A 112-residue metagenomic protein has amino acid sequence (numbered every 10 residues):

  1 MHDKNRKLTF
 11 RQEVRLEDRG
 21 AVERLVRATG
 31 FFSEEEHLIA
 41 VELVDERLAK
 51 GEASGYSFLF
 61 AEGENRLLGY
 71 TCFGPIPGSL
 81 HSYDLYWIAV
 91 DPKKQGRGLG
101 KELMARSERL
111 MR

Functional and structural regions predicted by a protein language model:
M1-E17: Conserved N-terminal entry element of GNAT/NAT acetyltransferase domains
R11, Q95-G96: A generic structural signal for short
Q12-Y86, D91, M104-R106, L110: Acetyl-CoA-dependent GNAT
G96-M104: Glycine-rich acyl-CoA binding loop
